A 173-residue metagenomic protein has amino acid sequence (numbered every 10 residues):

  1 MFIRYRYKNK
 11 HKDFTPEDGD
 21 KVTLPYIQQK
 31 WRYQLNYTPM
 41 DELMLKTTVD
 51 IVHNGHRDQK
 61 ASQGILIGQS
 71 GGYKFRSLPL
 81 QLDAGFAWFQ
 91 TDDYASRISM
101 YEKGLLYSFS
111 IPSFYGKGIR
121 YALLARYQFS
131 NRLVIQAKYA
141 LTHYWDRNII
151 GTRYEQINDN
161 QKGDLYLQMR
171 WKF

Functional and structural regions predicted by a protein language model:
M1-F173: Exposed, low-structure sequence patches enriched in small/polar residues
